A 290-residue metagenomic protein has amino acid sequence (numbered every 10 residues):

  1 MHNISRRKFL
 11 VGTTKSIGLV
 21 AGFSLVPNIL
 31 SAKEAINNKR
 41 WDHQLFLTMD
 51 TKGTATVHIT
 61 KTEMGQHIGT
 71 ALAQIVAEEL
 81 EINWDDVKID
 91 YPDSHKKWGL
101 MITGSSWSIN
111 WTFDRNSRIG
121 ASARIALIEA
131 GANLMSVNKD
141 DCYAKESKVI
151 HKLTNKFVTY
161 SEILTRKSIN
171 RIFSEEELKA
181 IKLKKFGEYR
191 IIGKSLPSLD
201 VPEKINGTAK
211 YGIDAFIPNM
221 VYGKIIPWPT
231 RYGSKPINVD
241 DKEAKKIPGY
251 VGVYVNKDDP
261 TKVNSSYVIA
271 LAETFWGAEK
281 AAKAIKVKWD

Functional and structural regions predicted by a protein language model:
H2-F23, K33-D290: Cofactor-binding beta-sheet edge motifs in enzyme active sites
